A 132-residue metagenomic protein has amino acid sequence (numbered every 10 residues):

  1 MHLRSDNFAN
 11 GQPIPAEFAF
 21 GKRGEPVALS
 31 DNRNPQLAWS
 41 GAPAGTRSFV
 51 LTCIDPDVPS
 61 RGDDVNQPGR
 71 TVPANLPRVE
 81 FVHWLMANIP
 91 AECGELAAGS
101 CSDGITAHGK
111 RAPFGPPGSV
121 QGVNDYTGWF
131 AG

Functional and structural regions predicted by a protein language model:
M1-G132: N-terminus-centered regions that define maturation/targeting leaders and the start of the first functional domain
